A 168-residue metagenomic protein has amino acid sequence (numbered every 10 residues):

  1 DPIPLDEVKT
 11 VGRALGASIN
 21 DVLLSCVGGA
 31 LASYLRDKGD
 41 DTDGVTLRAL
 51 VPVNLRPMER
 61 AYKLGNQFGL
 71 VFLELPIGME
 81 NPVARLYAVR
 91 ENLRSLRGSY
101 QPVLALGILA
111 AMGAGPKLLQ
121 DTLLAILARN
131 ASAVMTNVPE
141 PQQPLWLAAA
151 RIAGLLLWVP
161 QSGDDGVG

Functional and structural regions predicted by a protein language model:
D1-V53: Gly/Ser/Thr-rich phosphate-binding loops and adjoining beta-strand/alpha-helix segments that form adenosine-phosphate
E7, P57, A61-P141: Helical lid/core segments from catalytic subdomains that handle acyl or acyl-like groups
D21-V22, L35, G98, P144-L147: Extended hydrophobic-aromatic, low-complexity segments
R36-D37, L55-M58, K117-T122, G154-L155 (+1 more regions): Glycine-rich, charged/polar anion/phosphate-binding loops that engage phosphate groups from diverse ligands
T42-V45, G65, A125-R129, P160-D165: A structural signal for short secondary-structure junctions
D43, L47, V51, L55 (+4 more regions): Solvent-exposed, non-transmembrane amphipathic alpha-helical segments
R129-G168: Low-complexity, glycine/alanine/valine/leucine- and proline-rich hydrophobic stretches
